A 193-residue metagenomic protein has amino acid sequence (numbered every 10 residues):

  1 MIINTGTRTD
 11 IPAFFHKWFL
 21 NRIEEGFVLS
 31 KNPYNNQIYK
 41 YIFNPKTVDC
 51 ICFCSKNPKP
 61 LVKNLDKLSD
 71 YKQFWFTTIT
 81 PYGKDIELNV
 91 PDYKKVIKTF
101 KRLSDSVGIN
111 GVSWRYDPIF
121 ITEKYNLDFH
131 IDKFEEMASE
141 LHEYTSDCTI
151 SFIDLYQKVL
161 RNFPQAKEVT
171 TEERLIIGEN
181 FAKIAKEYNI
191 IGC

Functional and structural regions predicted by a protein language model:
M1-I86, Y93, K98-I109: Conserved Radical SAM active-site core
P12-A13, I42, K72, E140-D147 (+2 more regions): Extended interaction regions within the primary functional domain
C54, S151, T171: Catalytic beta/alpha-barrel core
P58-K59, W75-N89, Y116-E123, L155-L160: Conserved radical SAM core fold
L88-D92, P164-K167: Short glycine-enriched, charge-decorated loop/helix-capping segments at active-site entrances that position
V90, K94, D128, E172: Conserved phosphate-coordination/catalytic loops
K95-R161, G178-C193: Conserved C-terminal portion of the radical SAM core fold that forms the substrate/S-adenosylmethionine-binding
P164-I176: Acidic, Ser/Thr-rich peripheral helices and adjacent loops at domain boundaries
